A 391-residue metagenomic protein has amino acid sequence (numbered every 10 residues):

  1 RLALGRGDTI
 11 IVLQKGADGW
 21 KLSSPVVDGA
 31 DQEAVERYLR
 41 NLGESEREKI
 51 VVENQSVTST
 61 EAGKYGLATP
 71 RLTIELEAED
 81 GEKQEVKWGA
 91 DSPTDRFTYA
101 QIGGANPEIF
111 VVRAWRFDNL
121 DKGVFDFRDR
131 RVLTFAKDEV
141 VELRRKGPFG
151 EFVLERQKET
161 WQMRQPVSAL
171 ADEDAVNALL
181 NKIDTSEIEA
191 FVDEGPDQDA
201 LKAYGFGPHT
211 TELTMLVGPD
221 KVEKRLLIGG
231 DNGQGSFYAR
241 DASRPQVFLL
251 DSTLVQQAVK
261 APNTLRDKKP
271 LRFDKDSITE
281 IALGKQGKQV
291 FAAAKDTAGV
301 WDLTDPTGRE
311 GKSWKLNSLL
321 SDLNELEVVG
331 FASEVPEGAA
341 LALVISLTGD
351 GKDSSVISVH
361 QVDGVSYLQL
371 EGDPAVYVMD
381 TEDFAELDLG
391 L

Functional and structural regions predicted by a protein language model:
R1-L391: A short-motif feature that recognizes glycine-rich, charge-decorated loops that bind or process nucleotide phosphates
